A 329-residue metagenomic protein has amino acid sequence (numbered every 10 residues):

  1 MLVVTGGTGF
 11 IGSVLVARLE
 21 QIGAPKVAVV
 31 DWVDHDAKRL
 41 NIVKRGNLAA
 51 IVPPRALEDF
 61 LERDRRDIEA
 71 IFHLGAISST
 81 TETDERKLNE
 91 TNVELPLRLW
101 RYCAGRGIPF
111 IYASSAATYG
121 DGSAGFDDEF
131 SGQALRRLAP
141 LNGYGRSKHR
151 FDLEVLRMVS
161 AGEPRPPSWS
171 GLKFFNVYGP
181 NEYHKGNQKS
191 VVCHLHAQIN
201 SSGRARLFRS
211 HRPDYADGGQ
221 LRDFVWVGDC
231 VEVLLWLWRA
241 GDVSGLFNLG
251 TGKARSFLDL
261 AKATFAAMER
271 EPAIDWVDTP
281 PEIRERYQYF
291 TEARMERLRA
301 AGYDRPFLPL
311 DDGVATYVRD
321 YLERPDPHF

Functional and structural regions predicted by a protein language model:
L2-I22: N-terminal Rossmann NAD(P)H-binding glycine-rich loop of SDR-like oxidoreductase domains
A28, A70-H73, L97-L141: Conserved Rossmann-fold NAD(P)-dependent oxidoreductase catalytic core, especially the SDR/UDP-sugar
A28-P54: Glycine-rich phosphate-binding loop and adjoining beta1-alpha1-beta2 segment of Rossmann-like nucleotide-binding folds
K44, P53-T91, G120: NAD(P)H-binding glycine-rich loop region in Rossmannoid oxidoreductase-like domains and their noncatalytic homologs
L95-R98, P109, R150-F151, W226-D229: Conserved cofactor-binding/catalytic machinery of classical short-chain dehydrogenase/reductase
A124-G125, E129, L153-W236, A263-F265: NAD(P)-dependent short-chain dehydrogenase/reductase
S147: Active-site helix of classical SDR
I199-F329: C-terminal substrate-binding subdomain of Rossmann-fold SDR/epimerase-dehydratase oxidoreductases
